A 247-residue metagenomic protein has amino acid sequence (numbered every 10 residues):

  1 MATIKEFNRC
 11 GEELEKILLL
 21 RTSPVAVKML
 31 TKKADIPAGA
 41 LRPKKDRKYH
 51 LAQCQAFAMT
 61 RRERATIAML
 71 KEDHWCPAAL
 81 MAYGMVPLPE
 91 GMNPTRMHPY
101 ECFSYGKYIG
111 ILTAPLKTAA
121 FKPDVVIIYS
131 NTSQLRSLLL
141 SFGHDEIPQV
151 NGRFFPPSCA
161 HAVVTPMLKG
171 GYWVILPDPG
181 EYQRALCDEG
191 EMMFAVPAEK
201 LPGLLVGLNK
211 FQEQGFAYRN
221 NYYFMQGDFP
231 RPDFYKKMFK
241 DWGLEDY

Functional and structural regions predicted by a protein language model:
I4-Y247: Acidic, serine/proline-rich low-complexity intrinsically disordered regions
